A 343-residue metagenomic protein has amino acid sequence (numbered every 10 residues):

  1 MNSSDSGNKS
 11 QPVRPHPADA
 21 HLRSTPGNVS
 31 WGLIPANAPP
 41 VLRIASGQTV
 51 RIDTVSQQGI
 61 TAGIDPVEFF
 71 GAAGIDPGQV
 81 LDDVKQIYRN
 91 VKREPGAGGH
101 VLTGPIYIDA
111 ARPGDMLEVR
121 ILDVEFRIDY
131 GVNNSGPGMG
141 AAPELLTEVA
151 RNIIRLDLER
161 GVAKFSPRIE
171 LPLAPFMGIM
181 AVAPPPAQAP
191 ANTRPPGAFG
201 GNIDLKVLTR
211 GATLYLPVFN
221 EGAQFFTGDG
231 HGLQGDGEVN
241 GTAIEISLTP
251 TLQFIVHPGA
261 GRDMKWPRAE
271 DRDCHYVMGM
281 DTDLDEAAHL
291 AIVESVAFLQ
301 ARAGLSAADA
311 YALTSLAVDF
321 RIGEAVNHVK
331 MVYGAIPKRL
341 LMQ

Functional and structural regions predicted by a protein language model:
M1-S24, Q343: Basic/polar N-terminal segments that are highly enriched at the extreme N-terminus, encompassing both cleavable
P12-V13, H21-P95: N-terminal, Lys/Arg-enriched amphipathic/low-complexity engagement segments that precede the first folded domain
I52, M116-V119, L216: A generic structural signal for residues embedded in beta-strands
Q57-F69, V124-N134, G222-G232, G323-A325: Short, Lys/Arg- and Gly-enriched loop/turn segments at beta-strand edges
G78-D83, I87-N90, P95-D109, M116-T209: Intrinsically disordered, low-complexity linker/loop segments enriched in Gly/Pro and charged/polar residues
L173-D285, V296: Conserved mixed alpha/beta catalytic, RNA-binding, or beta-rich assembly cores of soluble enzyme, regulatory
G279-Q343: C-terminal alpha-helical interaction appendages
